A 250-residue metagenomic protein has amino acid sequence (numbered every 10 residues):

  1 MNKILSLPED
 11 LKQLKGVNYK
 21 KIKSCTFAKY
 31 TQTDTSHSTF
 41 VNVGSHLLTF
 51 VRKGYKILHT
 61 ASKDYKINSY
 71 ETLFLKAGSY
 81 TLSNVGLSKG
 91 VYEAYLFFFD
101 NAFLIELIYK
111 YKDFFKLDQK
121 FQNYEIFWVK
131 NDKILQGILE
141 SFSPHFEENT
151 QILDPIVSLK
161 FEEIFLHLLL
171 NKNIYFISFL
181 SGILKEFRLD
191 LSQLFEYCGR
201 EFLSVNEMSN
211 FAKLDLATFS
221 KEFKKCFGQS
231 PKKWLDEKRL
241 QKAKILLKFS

Functional and structural regions predicted by a protein language model:
M1-K23, H37: A short, N-terminal "cap"/entry segment at the start of jelly-roll beta-barrel domains of the cupin/DSBH fold
K20-Q119: N-terminal regulatory/effector-sensing and dimerization cores that precede helix-turn-helix DNA-binding domains
Q32, K172-F179, D215, K221 (+1 more regions): Short, Lys/Arg-enriched N-terminal segment that forms or immediately precedes the first helix of a structured domain
H37, K112-L139: Aromatic/histidine-rich interaction motifs
S38-T39, S83-V91, N123-N131, I174-L180 (+1 more regions): Short, flexible, glycine-rich and Lys/Arg-enriched loop motifs at helix boundaries that contact anionic partners
F127-F187: An amphipathic alpha-helical interaction segment
Q193-L214, K221, K225-S250: Terminal helix-turn-helix DNA-binding modules in bacterial transcription factors
